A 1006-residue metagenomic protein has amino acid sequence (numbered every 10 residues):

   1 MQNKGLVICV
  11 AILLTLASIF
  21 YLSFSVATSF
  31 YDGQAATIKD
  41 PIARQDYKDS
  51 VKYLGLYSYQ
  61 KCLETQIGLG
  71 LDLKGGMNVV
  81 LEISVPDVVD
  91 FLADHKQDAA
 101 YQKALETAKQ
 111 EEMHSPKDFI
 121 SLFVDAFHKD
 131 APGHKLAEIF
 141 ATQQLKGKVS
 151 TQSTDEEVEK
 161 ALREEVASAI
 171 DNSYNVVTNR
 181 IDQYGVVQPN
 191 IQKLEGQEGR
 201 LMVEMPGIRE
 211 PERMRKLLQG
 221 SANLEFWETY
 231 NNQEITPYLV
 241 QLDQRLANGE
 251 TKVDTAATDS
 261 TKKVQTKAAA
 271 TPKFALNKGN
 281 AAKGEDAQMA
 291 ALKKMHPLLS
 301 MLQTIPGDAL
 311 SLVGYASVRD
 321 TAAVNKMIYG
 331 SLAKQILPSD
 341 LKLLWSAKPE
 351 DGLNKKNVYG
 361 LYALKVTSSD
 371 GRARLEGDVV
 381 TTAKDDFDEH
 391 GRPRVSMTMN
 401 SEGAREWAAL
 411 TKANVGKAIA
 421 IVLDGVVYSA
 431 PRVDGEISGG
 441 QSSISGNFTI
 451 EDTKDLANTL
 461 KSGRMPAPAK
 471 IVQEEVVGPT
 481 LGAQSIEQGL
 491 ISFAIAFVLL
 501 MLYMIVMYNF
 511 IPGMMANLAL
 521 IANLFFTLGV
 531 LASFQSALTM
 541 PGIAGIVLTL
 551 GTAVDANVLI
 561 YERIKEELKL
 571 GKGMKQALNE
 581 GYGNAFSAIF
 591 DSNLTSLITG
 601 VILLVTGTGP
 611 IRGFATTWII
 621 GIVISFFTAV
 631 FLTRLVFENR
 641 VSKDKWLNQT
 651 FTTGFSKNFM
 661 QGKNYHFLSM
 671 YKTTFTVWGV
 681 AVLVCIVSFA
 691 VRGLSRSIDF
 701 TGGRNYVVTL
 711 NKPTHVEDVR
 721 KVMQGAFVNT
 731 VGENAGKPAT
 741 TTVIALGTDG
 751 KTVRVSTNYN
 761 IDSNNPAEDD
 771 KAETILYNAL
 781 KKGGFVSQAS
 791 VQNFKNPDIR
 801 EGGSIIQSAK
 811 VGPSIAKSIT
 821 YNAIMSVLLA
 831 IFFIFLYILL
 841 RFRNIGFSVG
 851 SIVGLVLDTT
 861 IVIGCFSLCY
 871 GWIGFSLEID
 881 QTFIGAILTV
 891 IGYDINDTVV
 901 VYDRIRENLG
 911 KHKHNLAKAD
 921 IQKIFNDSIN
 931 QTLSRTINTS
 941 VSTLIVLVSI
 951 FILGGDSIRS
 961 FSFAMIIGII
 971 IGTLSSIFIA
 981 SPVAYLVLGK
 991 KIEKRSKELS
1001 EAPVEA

Functional and structural regions predicted by a protein language model:
M1-Y21, A27-I67, D87-F119, V124-H128 (+6 more regions): Interfacial helix-loop-helix hairpins and adjacent transmembrane helices of multi-pass alpha-helical membrane proteins
Q2-K4, V395-S396, N400-V415, I419-A420 (+5 more regions): Interfacial segments of transmembrane alpha-helices in multi-pass membrane proteins
I8, A522, G529, E566-S587 (+3 more regions): Hydrophobic alpha-helical transmembrane segments of membrane transport and translocation systems, primarily multi-pass
I12-T15, G513-Q535, I546-A553, F614-A629 (+3 more regions): Small-residue-enriched core segments of transmembrane alpha-helices in multipass membrane transport and channel
L22-T28, D49-S50, E64-G75, L81-D424 (+3 more regions): Non-transmembrane, solvent-exposed regions of membrane trafficking/translocation machinery
V177, T480-L500, T552, K572-T608 (+10 more regions): Pore- and gate-forming transmembrane helices of large, multi-pass membrane proteins
E204, G439-S443, E451-L499, I775 (+2 more regions): Juxtamembrane "pre-transmembrane" interface segments
G551-T595, E638-D644, I873-N938, L986-L999: Cytosolic juxtamembrane regions of multi-pass inner-membrane proteins
